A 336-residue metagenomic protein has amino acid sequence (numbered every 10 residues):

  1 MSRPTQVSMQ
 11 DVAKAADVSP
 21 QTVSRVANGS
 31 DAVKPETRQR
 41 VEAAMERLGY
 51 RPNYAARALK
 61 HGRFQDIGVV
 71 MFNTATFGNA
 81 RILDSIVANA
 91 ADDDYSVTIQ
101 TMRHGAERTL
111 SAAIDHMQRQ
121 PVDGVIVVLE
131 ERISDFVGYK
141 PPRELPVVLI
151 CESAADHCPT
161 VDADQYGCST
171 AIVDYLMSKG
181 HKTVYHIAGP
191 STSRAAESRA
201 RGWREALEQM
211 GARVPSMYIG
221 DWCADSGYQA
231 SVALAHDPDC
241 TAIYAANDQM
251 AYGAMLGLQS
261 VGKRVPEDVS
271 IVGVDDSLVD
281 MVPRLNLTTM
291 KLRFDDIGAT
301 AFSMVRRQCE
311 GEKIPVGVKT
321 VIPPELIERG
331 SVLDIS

Functional and structural regions predicted by a protein language model:
M1-F64, S336: N-terminal helix-turn-helix DNA-binding module of bacterial transcription factors
M1-P4, D66-D174, S178: Alpha-helical recognition/docking segments in bacterial nutrient-uptake and carbohydrate-utilization systems
T22-R25, L59-A75, S85, Y175 (+1 more regions): Short beta-strand segments enriched in small/hydrophobic residues
Y54, F72-R81, I99-R108, V161-A171 (+5 more regions): Hinge/beta->alpha junction and helix N-cap segments in small-molecule ligand-binding domains
Q65, D123, H181-T183, C240-T241: Short acidic/polar active-site loop segments enriched in Thr and Asp
K182-V184, R213-S216, R264-I271: Short acidic capping loops at alpha-helix termini that bridge into adjacent secondary structure
D237-S336: Flexible loop/turn connectors
